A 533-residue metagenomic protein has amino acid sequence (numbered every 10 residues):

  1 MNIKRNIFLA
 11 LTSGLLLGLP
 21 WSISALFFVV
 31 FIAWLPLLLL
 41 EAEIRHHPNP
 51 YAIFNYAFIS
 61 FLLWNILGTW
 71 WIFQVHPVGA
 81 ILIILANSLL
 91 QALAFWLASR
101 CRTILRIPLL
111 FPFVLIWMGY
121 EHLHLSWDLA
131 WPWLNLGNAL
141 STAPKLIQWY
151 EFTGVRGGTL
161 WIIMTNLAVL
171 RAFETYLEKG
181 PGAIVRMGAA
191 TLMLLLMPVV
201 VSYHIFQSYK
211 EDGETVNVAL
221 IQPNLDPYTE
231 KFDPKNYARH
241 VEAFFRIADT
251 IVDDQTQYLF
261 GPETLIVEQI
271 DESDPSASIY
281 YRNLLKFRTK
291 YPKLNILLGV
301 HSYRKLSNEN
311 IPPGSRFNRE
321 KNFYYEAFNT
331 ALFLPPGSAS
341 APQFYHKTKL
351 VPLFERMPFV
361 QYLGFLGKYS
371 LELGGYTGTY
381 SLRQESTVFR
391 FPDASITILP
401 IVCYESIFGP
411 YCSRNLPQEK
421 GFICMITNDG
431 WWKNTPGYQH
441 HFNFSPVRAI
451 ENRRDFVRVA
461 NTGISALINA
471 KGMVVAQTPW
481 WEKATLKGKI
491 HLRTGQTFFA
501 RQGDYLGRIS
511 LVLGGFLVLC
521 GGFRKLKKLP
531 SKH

Functional and structural regions predicted by a protein language model:
M1-F206, N434-T435, S445-R448, A460-S465 (+2 more regions): Membrane-embedded alpha-helical bundles of multi-pass enzymes that act on lipidic or dolichyl-linked glycan substrates
L16, A98, R102, L170 (+6 more regions): Generic structural signal for well-ordered alpha-helical scaffold segments
W21-L37, W64-L67, Q222-P223, Q255-E272 (+1 more regions): Short, conserved active-site loops that position catalytic residues or coordinate cofactors/metal ions across diverse
I23, P144, G213, Y291 (+6 more regions): A generic fold-level signal
Q74-V78, L125-V155, E320-Y404, G409: Active-site catalytic loop in hydrolytic enzyme cores
N87, Y258, T264-I266, D274-K305 (+3 more regions): CN hydrolase (nitrilase-like) catalytic-core segments centered on the catalytic cysteine and neighboring Lys/Glu
L194, P198, P234-K235, C424: Class I S-adenosylmethionine
Y203-L353, S386-S395, P400, Y404: Soluble catalytic regions of membrane-associated enzymes that act on cell-envelope and secretory-pathway components
